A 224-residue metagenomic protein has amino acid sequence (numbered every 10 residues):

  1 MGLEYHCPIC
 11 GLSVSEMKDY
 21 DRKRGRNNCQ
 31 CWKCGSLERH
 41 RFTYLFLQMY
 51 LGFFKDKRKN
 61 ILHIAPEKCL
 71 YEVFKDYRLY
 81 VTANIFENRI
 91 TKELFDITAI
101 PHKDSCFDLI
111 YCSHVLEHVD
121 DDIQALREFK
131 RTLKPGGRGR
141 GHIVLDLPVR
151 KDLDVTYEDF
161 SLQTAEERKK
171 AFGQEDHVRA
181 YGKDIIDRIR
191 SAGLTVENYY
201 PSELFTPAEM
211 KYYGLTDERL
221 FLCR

Functional and structural regions predicted by a protein language model:
M1-P101, Y200-L222: Conserved N-terminal segment of class I S-adenosyl-L-methionine
Y5, D120-R224: S-adenosyl-L-methionine-dependent methyltransferase catalytic module, highlighting the catalytic core
K59, C106, G137-G141: Surface-exposed loop/turn positions
I64, F107-Y111: Hydrophobic beta-strand segment of the Class I
R89, P101-D104, V119-I123: Activation segment
C112-V115, P148-V149: Hydrophobic adenine-recognition pocket in adenosine-nucleotide-binding enzymes
